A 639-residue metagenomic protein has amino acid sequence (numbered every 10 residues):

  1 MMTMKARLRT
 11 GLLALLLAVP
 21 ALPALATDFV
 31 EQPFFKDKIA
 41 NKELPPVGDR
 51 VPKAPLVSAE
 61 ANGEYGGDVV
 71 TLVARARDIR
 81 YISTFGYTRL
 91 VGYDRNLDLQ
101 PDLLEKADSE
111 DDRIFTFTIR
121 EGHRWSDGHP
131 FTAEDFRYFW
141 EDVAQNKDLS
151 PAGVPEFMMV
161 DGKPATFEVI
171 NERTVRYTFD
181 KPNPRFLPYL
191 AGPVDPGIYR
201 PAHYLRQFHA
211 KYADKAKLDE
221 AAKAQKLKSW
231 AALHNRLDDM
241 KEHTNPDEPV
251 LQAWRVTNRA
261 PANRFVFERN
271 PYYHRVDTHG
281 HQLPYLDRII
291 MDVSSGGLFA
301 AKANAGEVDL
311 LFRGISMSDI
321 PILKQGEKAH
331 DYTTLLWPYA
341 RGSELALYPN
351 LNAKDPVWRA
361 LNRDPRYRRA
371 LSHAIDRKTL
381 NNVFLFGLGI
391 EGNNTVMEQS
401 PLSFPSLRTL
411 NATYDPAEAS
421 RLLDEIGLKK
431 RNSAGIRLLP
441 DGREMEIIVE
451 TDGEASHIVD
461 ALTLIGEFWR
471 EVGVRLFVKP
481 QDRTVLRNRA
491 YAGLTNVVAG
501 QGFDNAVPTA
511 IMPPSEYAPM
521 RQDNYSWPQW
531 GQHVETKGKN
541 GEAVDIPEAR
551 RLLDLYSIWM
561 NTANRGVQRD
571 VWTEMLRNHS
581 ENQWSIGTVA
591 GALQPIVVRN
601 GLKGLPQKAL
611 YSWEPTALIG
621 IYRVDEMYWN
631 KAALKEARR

Functional and structural regions predicted by a protein language model:
E31, D37-D111: N-terminal lobe/hinge region of extracytoplasmic solute-binding protein
P55, E248, W254, N258-F265 (+7 more regions): Detector for C-terminal structural segments
A61-T84, L103, F186-D195, W358-A360 (+3 more regions): A structural "hinge/loop" feature
Y65-D78, I114-F117, F139, V175-Y177 (+5 more regions): Short, well-ordered beta-strand elements
E105-S150, R176, K302, L361-N362 (+1 more regions): Aromatic- and charge-enriched surface segment that lines or borders ligand/interaction sites
R120, K241-N245, F267, Y272-L323 (+3 more regions): Ligand-site clamp/hinge motif
V143, K147-G153, F167-E168, R255-E268 (+6 more regions): Extracellular/periplasmic solute-recognition and catalytic clefts
E156-H234: Surface-exposed binding/hinge segments that line and control ligand-binding clefts or catalytic entry sites
